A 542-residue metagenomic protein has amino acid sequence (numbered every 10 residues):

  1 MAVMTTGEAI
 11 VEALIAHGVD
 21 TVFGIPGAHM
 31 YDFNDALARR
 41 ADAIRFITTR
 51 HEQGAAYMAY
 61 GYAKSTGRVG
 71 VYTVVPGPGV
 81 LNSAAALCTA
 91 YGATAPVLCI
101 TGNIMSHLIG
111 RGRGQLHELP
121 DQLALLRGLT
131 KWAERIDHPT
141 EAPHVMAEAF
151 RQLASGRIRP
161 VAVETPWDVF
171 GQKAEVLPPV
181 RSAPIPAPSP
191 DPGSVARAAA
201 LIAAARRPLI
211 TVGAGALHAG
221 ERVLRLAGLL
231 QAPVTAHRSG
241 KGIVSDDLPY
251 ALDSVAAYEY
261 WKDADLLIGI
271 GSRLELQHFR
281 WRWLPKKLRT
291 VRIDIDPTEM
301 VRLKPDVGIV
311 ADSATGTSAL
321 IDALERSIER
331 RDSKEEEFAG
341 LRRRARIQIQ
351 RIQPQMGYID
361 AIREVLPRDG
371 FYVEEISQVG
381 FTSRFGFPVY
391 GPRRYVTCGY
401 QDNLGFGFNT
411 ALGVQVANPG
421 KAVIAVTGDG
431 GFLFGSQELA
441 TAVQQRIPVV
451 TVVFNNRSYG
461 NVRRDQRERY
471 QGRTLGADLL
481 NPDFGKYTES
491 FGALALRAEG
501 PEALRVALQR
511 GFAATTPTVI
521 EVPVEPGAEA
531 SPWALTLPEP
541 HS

Functional and structural regions predicted by a protein language model:
M1-S327, A361, V365-R368, P448-T451 (+3 more regions): N-terminal alpha/beta PP-like core and its mobile active-site loop of ThDP/TPP-dependent enzymes
G7-H17, A28, F33-A38, E337-V414 (+1 more regions): Active-site diphosphate/adenylate-binding microenvironment
Y62, R331-R351, V414, V450 (+1 more regions): Charged, low-complexity, helix-prone segments enriched in Lys/Glu/Asp/Gln
L108, G112-H117, W261, M300-V301 (+3 more regions): Thiamine diphosphate
T140, V176, A200, A205 (+3 more regions): Phosphate/pyrophosphate-binding active-site segments
V169, G240, Q378-G380, P526: Active-site/binding-pocket entry motifs
P188, Q348, I352, T474-D478: Short, surface-exposed loop/turn motifs that are enriched in glycine and acidic residues and include a nearby proline
